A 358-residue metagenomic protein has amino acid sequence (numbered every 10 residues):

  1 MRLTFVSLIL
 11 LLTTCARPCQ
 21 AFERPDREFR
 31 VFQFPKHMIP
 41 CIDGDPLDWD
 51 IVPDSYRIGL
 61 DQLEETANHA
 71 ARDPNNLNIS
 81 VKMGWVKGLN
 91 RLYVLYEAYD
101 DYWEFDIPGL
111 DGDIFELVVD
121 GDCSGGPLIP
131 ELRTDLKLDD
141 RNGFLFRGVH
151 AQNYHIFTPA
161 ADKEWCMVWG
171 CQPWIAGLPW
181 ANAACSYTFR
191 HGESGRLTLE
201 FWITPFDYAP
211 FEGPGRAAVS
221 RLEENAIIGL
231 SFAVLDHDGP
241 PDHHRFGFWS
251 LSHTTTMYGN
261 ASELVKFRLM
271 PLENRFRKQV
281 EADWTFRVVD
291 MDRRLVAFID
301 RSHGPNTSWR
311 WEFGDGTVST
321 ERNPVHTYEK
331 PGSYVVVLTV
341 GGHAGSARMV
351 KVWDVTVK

Functional and structural regions predicted by a protein language model:
L3-T13: Sec-dependent N-terminal signal peptides
V6, P18-C19, G345: Long, low-complexity, intrinsically disordered N-terminal extensions of eukaryotic proteins, enriched
L12-Q20: C-terminal segment of classical bacterial N-terminal signal peptides
A21-F286: Structural preference for beta-rich elements and adjacent junctions enriched in aromatics
N274-K358: Extracellular/lumenal mature domains of secreted and surface-exposed proteins
